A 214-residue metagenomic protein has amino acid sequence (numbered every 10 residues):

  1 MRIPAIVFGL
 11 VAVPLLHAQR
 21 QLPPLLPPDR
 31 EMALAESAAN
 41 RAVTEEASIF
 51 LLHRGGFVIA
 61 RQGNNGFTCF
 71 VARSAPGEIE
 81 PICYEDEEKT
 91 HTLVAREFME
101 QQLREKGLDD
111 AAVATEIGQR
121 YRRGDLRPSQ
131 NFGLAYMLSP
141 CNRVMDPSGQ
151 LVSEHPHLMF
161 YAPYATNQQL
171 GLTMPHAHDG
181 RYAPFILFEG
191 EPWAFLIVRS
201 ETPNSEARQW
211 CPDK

Functional and structural regions predicted by a protein language model:
A5, G9-A18: Hydrophobic h-region of N-terminal signal peptides that target proteins for export in Gram-negative bacteria
R20-K214: Primary mode marks residue(s) on the alpha4-beta5-alpha5 output face of response regulator receiver
